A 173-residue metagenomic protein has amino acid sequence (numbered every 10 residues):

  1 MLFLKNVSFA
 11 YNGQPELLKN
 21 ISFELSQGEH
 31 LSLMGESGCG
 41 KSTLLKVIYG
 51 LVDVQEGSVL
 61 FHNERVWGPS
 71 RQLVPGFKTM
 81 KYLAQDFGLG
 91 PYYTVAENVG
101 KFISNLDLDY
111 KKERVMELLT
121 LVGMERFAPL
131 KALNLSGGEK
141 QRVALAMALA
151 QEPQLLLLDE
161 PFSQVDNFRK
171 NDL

Functional and structural regions predicted by a protein language model:
M34-E36: The feature captures the beta-strand-to-loop junction immediately N-terminal to the Walker
Y49: Helix-to-loop junction immediately C-terminal to a conserved catalytic motif
V66-K81, N105: ABC ATPase NBD coupling module
Y110-F127: Conserved ABC ATPase "signature" region
K131-L135, E139: Conserved ABC ATPase signature
A150-Q154: A short, proline-enriched helix->beta-strand linker immediately N-terminal to the Walker B motif in ABC-type P-loop
L156-E160: Catalytic Walker B motif of ABC-type/P-loop ATPase nucleotide-binding domains
